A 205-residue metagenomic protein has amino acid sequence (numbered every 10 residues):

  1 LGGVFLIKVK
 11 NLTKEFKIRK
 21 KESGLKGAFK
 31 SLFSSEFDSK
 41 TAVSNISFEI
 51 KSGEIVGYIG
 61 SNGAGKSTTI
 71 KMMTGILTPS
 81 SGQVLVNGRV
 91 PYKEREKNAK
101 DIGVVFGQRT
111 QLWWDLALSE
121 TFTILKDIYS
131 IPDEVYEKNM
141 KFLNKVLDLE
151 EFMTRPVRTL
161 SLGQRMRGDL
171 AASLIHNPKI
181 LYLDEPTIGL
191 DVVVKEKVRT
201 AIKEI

Functional and structural regions predicted by a protein language model:
G24-L32, T123, D127, E134-F152 (+1 more regions): Conserved ABC ATPase "signature" region
G82-K93, N98-A99: Conserved ABC transporter NBD signature motif
P156-L160: Conserved ABC ATPase signature
N177: Conserved catalytic motifs of ABC-family nucleotide-binding domains
L181-E185: Catalytic Walker B motif of ABC-type/P-loop ATPase nucleotide-binding domains
E196-I205: Helical segment within the ABC ATPase nucleotide-binding domain
